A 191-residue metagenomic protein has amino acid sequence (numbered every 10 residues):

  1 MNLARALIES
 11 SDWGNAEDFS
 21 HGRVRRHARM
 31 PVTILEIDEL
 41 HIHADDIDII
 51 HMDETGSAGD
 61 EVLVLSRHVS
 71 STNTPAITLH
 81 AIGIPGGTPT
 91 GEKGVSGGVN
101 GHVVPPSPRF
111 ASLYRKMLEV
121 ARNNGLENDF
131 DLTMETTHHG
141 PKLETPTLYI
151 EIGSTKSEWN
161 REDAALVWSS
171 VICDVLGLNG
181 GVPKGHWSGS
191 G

Functional and structural regions predicted by a protein language model:
M1-H138, K142-E144, T155-K156, E162 (+2 more regions): N-terminal catalytic or cofactor-binding beta/alpha core of small enzyme domains
